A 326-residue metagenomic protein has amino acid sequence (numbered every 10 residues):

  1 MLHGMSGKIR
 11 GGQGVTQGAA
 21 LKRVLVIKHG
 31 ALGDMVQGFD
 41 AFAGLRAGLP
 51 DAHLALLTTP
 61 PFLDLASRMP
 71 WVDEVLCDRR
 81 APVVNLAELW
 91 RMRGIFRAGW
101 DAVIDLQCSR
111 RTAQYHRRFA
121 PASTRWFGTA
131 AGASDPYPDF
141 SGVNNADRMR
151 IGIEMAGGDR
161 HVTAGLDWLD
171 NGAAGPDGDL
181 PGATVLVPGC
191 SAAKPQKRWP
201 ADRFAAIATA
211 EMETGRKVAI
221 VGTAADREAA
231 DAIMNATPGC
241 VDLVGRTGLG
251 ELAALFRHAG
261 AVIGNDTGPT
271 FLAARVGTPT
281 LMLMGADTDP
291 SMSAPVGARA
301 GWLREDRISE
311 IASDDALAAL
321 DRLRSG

Functional and structural regions predicted by a protein language model:
M1-G326: Catalytic machinery of carbohydrate-active enzymes, primarily nucleotide-sugar-dependent glycosyltransferases
